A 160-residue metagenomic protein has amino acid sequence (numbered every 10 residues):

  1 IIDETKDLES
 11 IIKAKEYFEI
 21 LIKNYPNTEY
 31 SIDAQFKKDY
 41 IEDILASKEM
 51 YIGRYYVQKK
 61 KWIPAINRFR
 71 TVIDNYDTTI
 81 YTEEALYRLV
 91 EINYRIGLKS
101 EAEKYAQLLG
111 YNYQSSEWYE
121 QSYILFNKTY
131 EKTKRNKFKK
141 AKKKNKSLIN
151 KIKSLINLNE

Functional and structural regions predicted by a protein language model:
I1-E160: Acidic, polar-rich low-complexity tracts and alpha-helical solenoid repeat scaffolds
